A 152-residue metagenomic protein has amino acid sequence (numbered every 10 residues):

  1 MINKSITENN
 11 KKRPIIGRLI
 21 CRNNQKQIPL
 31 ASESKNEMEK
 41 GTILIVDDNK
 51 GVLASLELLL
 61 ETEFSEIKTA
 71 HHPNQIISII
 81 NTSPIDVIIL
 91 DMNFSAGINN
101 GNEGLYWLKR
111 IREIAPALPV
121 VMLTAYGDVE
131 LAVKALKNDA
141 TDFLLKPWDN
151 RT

Functional and structural regions predicted by a protein language model:
I2-N10: Glycine-rich ATP-binding loops of the HATPase_c
R18, N23-L44, E57, H72-N74: Non-catalytic signal-transmission and effector/linker regions of two-component phosphorelay proteins
K50-T69: Two-component/phosphorelay signaling modules centered on CheY-like receiver
K68-V87: Acidic, metal-coordinating helix/loop segments flanking the phosphotransfer/catalytic sites of two-component signaling
G97-P116, K134: Short amphipathic alpha-helix used as the core "switch/output" element in two-component signaling
V129-E130, L144-T152: C-terminal output helix
